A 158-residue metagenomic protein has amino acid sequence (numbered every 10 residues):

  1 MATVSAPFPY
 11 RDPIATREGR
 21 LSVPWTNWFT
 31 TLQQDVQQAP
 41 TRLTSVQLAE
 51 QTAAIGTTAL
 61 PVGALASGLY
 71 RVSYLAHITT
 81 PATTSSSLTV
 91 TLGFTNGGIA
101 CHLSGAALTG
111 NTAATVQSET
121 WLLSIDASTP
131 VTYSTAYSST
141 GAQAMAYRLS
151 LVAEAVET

Functional and structural regions predicted by a protein language model:
M1-T44, T57-V62, T89-T91, I99 (+3 more regions): Extracellular "spike/adhesin" assembly and maturation modules and analogous cytosolic coiled-coil scaffolds
P9, L32, Q47-L48, V116 (+2 more regions): Exposed, low-complexity/repetitive linear segments and helix-based recognition motifs, biased toward charged/polar
T44-L48, Y70-V72: Tryptophan-anchored aromatic micro-motifs
E50-T57, V62-A64, S73-P130, S134-A142 (+1 more regions): Terminal beta-strand-rich extracellular "head" domains that mediate receptor/glycan or other ligand binding
A66-G68: A glycine-anchored, Pro-Gly-centered beta-turn/N-cap motif
Y70, V90, L151: A broad, low-specificity signal marking well-ordered, structured residues that form hydrophobic/aromatic
R148-T158: Short, structured beta-strand segments at or near domain termini in extracellular proteins/domains
